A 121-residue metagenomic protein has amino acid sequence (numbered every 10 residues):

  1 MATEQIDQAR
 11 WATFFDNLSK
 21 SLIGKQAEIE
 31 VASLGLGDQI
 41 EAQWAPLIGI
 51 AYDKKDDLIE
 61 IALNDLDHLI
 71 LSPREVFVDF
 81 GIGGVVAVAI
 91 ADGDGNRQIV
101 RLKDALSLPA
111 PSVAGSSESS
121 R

Functional and structural regions predicted by a protein language model:
A2-I23: N-terminal leader/targeting segments and the immediate start of mature chains
I23-A32: A short, Trp-centered hydrophobic/proline-enriched beta-strand micro-motif
A32-L34, N64: A structural micro-motif recognizing beta-strand termini and the immediately following turn/loop segments
L36-P46: Short coil-to-beta-strand transition motifs
W44-D92: Acidic, aromatic-enriched beta-alpha/helix-loop junctions
S72-R121: Helix-rich interaction surfaces within compact, conserved domain-sized segments that mediate assembly or partner
